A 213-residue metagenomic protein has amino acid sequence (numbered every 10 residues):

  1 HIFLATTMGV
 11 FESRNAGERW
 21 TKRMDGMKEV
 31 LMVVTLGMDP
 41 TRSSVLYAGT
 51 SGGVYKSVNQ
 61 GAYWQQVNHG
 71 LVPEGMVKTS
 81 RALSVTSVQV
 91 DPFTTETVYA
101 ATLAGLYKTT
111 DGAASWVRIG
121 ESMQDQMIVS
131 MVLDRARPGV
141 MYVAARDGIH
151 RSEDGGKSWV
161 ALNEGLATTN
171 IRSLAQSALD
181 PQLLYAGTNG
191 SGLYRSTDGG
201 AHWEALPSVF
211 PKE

Functional and structural regions predicted by a protein language model:
H1-E213: Extracellular glycan-interacting surfaces
